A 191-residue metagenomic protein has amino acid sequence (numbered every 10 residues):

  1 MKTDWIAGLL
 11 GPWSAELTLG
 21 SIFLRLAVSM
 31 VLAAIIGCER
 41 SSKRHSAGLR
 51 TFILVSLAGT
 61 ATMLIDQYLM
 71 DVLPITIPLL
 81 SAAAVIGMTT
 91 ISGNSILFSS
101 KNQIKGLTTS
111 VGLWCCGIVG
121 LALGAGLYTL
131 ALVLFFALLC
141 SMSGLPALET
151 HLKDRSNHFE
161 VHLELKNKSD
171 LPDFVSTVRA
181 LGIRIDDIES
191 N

Functional and structural regions predicted by a protein language model:
M1-L80: Alpha-helical transmembrane segments and their membrane-interface boundaries that form or gate the permeation pathway
A7-G11, L17-L26, V31, L121-C140 (+1 more regions): Hydrophobic alpha-helical transmembrane segments of small proteolipidic membrane proteins, enriched in energy-coupled
A33-H45, I91-I104, A147: C-terminal ends of transmembrane helices
L54-L64, I86-T89, S110-L123, L165-K168: Small-residue-rich segments of transmembrane alpha-helices in multi-pass membrane proteins, especially helix faces
T62-L69, G93-F98, I118-G126, S143-K153: Juxtamembrane membrane-interface segments at transmembrane alpha-helix termini
T76-S81, S100-S143: Structural signal for the N-terminal portions of transmembrane helices and their immediately preceding loop/interface
L79-I91: Ligand-binding beta-strand-loop-alpha-helix segment within the catalytic cores of soluble metabolic enzymes
N102, L127-S190: Canonical alpha-helical transmembrane segment with a positive-inside/aromatic-interface signature
